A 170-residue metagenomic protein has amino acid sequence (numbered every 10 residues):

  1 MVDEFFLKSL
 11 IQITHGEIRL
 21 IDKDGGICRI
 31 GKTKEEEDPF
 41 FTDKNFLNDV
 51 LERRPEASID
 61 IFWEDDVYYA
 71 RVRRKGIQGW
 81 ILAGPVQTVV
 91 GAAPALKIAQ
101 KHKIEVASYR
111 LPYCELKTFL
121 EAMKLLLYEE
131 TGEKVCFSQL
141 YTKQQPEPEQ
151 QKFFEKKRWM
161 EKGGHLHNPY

Functional and structural regions predicted by a protein language model:
M1-D24, P39-Y170: Hydrophobic, helix-rich cores of sensory/ligand-binding and other regulatory modules that couple small-molecule
G26-E35: Amphipathic coiled-coil signal-relay and dimerization helices
